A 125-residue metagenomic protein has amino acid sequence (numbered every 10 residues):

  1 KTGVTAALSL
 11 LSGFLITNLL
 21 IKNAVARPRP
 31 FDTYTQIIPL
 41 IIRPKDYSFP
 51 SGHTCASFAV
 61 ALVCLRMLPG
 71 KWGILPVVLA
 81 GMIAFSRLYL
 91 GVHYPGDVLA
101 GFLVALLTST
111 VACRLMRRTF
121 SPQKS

Functional and structural regions predicted by a protein language model:
K1-L15: Interfacial segments of alpha-helical transmembrane regions
G3, I16-T17, A56, V60: Amphipathic alpha-helical interface surfaces
F14-R29: Transmembrane alpha-helix/helix-exit interface in multi-pass inner-membrane proteins
V25-L40: Membrane-interface interhelical connector segments
I38-S125: Membrane-embedded catalytic cores of phosphoryl/pyrophosphoryl-handling enzymes
